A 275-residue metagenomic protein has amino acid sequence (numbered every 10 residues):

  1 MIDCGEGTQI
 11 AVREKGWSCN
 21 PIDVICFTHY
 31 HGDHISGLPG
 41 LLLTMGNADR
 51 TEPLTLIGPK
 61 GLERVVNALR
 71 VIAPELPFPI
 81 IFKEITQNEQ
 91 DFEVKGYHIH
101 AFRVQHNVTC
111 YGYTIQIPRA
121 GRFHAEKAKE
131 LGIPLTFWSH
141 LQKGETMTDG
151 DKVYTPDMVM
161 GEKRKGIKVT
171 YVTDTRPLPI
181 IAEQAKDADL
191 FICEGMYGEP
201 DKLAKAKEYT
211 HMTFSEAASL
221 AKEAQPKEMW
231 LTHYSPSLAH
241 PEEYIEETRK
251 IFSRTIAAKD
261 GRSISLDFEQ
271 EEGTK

Functional and structural regions predicted by a protein language model:
I2-G5, I22-Y30, G58-P59, T170-T175 (+3 more regions): Active-site neighborhood of phospho(di)ester-bond hydrolases with catalytic His/Asp-centered motifs
E6-I57, I81-T86: Active-site metal-binding motif and surrounding structural segment of the metallo-beta-lactamase
G37-M45, L69, A239-E247: Metal-dependent catalytic neighborhoods of phosphoester/phosphodiester hydrolases
T55, P79-I81, H98, R254-I256: Conserved beta-strand segments of alpha/beta enzyme cores
R64-A73, F82-Q87: A gly/proline- and charged-residue-enriched helix-loop-helix capping module
F82-E84, A101, L231, A257: A structural preference for short, hydrophobic beta-strand core positions in alpha/beta folds
E89, P179-K275: Binuclear metal-ion centers of metallo-dependent hydrolases, dominated by the metallo-beta-lactamase
Y97-Y171, T175-Q184, L190-I192: Active-site-proximal loop/helix segment associated with metal-binding centers of metalloenzymes
